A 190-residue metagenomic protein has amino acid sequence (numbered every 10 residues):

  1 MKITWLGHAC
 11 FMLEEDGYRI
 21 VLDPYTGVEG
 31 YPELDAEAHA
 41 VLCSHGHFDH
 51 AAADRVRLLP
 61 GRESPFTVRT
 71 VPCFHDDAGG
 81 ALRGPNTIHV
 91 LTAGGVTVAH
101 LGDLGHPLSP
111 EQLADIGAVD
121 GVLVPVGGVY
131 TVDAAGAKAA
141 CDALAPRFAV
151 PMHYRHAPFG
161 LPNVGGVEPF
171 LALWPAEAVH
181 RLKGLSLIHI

Functional and structural regions predicted by a protein language model:
M1-T4: Extreme N-terminal starter segment of soluble prokaryotic enzymes
L6, C10-G46, H50-G61, P72-N86 (+1 more regions): Pre-active-site segment of Zn-dependent metallo-hydrolases
Y18, F66, G94-V96: Well-ordered beta-strand scaffold positions
A38-H39, D120, R147: Conserved acidic residues
H45, V126, M152-H156: Short secondary-structure boundary segments
A52-R57, G160-V167: Metal-dependent catalytic neighborhoods of phosphoester/phosphodiester hydrolases
G80-L144: Active-site-proximal loop/helix segments of hydrolase catalytic cores
I188-I190: Conserved small/polar residues in nucleotide/adenosyl-binding loops
